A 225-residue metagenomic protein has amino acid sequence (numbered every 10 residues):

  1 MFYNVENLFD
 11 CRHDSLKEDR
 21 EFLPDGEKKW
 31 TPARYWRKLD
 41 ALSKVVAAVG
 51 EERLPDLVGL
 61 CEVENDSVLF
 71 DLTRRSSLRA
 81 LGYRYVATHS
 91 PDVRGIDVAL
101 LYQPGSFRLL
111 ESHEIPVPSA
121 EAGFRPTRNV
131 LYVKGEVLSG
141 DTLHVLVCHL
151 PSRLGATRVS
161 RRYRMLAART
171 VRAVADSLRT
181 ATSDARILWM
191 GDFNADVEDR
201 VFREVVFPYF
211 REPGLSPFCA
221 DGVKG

Functional and structural regions predicted by a protein language model:
M1-F2, D56-C61, R84-V86, A99-Y102 (+6 more regions): Structural recognition of the beta-strand scaffold that forms the well-ordered cores of secreted hydrolase catalytic
M1-N7, E27, E111-H113, T142-S152: Active-site-proximal beta-strand elements of phosphoester/diester hydrolases
M1-V98, R169: N-terminal, active-site-proximal structural segment of metallo-dependent hydrolase catalytic domains
E6, E64, P151, F193-D196 (+1 more regions): Catalytic metal-binding/acid-base residues of hydrolase active sites
L16-D19, L146-Y163: Active-site His/acidic residue clusters
V63-T142: Structured beta-strand-rich core segments of catalytic domains in phosphoester-bond hydrolases
N65-S67, V93-G95, R153-L154, N194-R200: Active-site environment of divalent metal-dependent phosphoester hydrolases
R164-G225: Metal-dependent phosphoesterases centered on the DNase I-like endonuclease/exonuclease/phosphatase
